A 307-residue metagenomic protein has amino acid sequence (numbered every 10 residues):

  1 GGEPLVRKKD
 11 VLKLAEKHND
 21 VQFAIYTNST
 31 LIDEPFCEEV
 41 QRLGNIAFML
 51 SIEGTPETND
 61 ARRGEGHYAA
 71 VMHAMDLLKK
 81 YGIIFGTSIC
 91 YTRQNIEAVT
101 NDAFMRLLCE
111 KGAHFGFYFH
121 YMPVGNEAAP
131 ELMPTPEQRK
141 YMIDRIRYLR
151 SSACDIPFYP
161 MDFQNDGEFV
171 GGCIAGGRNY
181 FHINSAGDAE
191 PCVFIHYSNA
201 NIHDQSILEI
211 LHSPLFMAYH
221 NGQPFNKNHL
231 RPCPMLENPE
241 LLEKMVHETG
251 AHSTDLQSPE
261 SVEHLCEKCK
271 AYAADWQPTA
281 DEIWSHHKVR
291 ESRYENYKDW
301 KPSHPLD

Functional and structural regions predicted by a protein language model:
G1-G2: Short acidic donor-binding/metal-coordinating loop in glycosyltransferase active sites
R7-F119: Radical SAM/AdoMet-radical enzyme domain recognition
L12, M72, D102, K140-R147 (+1 more regions): Generic alpha-helical structural signal
Y26, I52, C192, A200-N201: Active-site-adjacent beta-strand anchor residues
E57, N95, G125-N126, N199: Generic structural signal for helix capping and beta-alpha/helix-loop junctions
E65-Y68, M133-P136, K140, A200-Q205: Short, conserved loop/turn and helix-capping segments at secondary-structure boundaries that abut family-defining
Y121-P191, P232-L241: A C-terminal junction/extension of Radical SAM enzymes
F194-D307: Flexible mid-to-C-terminal extensions adjoining Fe-S/redox cofactors in radical SAM and related proteins
